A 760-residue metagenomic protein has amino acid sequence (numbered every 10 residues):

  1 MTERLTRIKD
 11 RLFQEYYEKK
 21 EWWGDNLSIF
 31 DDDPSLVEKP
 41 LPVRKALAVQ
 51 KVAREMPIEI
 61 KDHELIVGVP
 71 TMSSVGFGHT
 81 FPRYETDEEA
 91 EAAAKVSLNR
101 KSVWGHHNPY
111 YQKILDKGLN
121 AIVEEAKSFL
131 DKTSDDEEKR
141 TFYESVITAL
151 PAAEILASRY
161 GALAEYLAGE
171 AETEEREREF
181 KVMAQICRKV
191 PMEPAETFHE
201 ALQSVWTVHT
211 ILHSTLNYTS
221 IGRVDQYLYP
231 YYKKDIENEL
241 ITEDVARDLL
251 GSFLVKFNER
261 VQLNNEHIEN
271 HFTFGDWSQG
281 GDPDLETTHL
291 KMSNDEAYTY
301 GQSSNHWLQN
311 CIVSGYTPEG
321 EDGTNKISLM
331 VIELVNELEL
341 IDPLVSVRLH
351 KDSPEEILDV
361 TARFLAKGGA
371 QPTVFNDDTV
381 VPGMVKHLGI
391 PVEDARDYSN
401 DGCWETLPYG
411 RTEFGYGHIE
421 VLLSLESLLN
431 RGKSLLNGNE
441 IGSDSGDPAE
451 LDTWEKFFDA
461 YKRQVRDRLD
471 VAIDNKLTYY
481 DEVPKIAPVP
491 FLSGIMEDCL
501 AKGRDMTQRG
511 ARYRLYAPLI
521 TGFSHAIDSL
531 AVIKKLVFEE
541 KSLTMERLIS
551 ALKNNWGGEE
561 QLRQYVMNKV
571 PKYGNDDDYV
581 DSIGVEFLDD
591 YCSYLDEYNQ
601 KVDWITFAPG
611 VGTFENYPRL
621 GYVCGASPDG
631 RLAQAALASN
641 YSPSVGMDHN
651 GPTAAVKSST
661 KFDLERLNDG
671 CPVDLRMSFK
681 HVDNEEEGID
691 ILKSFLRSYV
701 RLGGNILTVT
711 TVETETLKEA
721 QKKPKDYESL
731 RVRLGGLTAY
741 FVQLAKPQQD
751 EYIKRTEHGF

Functional and structural regions predicted by a protein language model:
M1-T2, R140-Y166, E170, E175-K189 (+1 more regions): Mature N-terminal, pre-catalytic/accessory segment of carbohydrate-active enzymes
M1-Y143, E179-K181, V190-E193, T197-F760: Conserved catalytic cores of very large enzyme subunits
